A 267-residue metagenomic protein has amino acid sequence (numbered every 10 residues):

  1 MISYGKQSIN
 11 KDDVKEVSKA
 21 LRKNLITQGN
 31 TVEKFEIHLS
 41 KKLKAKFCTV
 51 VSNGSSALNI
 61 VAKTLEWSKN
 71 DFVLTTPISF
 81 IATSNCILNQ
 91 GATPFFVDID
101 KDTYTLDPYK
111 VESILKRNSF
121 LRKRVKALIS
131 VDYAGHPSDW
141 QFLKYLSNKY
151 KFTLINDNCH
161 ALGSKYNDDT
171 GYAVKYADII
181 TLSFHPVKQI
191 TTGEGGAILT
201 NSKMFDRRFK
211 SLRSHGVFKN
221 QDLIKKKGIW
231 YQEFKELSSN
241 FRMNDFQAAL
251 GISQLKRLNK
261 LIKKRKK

Functional and structural regions predicted by a protein language model:
M1-L25, N30, E233-K235: N-terminal "arm"/small-domain region of PLP-dependent enzymes with the aminotransferase-like
L25-F72, C86-L88, F95-D98, F120: Phosphate-binding glycine-rich loop
T75, F96, L154-N156: Hydrophobic residues in well-ordered beta-strands that form the structural core
S79-S84: Conserved coil-to-alpha-helix start sites within the AMP-binding
Q90, K149-Y150, K267: Helix C-cap/helix->beta junction micro-motif
D102-T192, A197-F205: Active-site phosphate-binding strand-loop segment of PLP-dependent enzymes
A161-D169, Y176-K267: Active-site region of PLP-dependent enzymes
